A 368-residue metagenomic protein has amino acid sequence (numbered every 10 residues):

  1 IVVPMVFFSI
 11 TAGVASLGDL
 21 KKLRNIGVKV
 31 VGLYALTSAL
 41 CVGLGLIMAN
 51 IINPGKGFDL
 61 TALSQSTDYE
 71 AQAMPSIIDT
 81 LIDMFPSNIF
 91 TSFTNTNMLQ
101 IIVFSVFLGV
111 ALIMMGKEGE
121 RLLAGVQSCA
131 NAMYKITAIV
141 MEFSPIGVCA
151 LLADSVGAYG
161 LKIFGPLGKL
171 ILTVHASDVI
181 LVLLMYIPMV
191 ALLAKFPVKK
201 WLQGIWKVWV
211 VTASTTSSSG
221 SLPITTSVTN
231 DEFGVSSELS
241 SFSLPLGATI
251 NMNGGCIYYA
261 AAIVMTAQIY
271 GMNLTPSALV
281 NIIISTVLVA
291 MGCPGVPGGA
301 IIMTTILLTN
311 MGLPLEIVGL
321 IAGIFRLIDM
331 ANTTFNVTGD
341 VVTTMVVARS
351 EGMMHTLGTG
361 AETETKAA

Functional and structural regions predicted by a protein language model:
M5-A12, L46, N50, V106-V110 (+8 more regions): Transmembrane alpha-helix boundary and packing residues in multipass membrane permease domains and related
F7, G204-A260, I284-I301, L327-V346: Alpha-helical membrane segments and immediately flanking helix-loop junctions that form or couple to the substrate/ion
A15-K22, G57-F58, M115-E120, S128 (+6 more regions): Juxtamembrane helix-boundary/capping and inter-helix hinge elements in multi-pass membrane proteins
G18-K21, K29-W201, A361, A367: Signature of multi-pass transmembrane helix bundles
K22-K29, K135-E142, E232-G247, P276-A278 (+2 more regions): Membrane-interface alpha-helices at helix entry/exit sites of multi-pass transporters
R24, L161-K169, F196-W206, M272-N281 (+1 more regions): Membrane-water interface of transmembrane alpha-helices in multipass transporters/channels
V28, G32, L36, G168-L172 (+4 more regions): Internal alpha-helical transmembrane segments of multi-pass membrane proteins, especially GPCRs
G57, A260-A368: Transmembrane alpha-helical segments and their short flanking loops that form helix-hairpins/helix-helix interfaces
